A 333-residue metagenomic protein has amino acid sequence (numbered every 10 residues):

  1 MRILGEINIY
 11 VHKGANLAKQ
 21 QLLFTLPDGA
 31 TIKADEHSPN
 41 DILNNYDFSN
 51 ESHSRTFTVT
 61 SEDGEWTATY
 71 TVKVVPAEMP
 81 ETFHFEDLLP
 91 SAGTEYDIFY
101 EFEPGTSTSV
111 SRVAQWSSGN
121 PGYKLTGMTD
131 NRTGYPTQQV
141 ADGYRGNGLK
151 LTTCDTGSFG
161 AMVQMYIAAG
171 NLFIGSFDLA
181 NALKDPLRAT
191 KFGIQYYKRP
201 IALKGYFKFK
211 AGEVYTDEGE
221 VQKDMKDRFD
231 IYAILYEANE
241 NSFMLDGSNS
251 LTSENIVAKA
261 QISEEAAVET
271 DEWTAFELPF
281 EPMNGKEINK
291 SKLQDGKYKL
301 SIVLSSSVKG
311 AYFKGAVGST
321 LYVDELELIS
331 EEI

Functional and structural regions predicted by a protein language model:
M1-F83: Beta-rich interaction/scaffold domains
V75-N120: Extracellular carbohydrate-recognition regions
H84-E86, A202-K208, Y232-I234, A275-E281 (+3 more regions): Residues within well-ordered beta-strands of beta-sheet-rich folds
V140-F159: Short carbohydrate-recognition loop motifs
T153-N241: Extracellular-facing segments of soluble proteins and assemblies that are Gly/Ser/Thr-biased and enriched in aromatics
T190-I201, Q222, N284-Q294, Y312-G315: Exposed beta-sheet edge/beta-hairpin loop segments within beta-rich domains
S242-Q294, A316: Extracellular carbohydrate recognition and processing domains and analogous Trp-centered ligand-binding platforms
K292-D295, S307-S330: Extracellular carbohydrate recognition
